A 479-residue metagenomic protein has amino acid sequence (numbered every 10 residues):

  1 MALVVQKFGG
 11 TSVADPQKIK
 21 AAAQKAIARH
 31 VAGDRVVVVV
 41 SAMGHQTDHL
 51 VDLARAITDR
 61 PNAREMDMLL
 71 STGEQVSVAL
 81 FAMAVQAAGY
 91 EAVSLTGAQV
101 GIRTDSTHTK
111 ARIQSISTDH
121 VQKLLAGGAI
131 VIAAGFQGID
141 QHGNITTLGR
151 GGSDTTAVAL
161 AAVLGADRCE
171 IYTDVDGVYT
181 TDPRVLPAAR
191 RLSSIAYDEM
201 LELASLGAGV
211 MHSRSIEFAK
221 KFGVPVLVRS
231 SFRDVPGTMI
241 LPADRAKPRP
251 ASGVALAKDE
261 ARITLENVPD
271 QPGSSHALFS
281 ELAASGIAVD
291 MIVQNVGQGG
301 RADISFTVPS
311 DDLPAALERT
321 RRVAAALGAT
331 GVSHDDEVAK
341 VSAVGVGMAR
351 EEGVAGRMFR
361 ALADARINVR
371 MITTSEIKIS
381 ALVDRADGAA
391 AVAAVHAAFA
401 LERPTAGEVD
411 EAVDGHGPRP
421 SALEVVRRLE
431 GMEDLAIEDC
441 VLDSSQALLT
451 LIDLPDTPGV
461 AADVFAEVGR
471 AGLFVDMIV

Functional and structural regions predicted by a protein language model:
M1-I216, T307, L382-D384, E411-A412: Nucleotide/pyrophosphate-binding catalytic subdomain
V36-V37, E91-V93, C169, V226 (+3 more regions): Hydrophobic anchor at the start of a short beta-strand that flanks the dinucleotide cofactor-binding loop
I57, G237-V479: A conserved regulatory-domain signal marking ACT and ACT-like small-molecule sensing domains and adjacent regulatory
G89-V93, E170, L227-V228, V235-P236 (+1 more regions): Proline-centered turn/helix-capping motifs that create local helix->coil transitions or kinks
R168-E170, R191, K220-V228, R233-D234 (+2 more regions): Internal nucleotide-binding/catalytic subdomain
T173, A204-G207, K220, V226-S230 (+4 more regions): Short, structured patches in soluble enzyme cores that scaffold and shape functional sites
D198-F232, V341, A391-V392: Phosphate/diphosphate-binding loops
